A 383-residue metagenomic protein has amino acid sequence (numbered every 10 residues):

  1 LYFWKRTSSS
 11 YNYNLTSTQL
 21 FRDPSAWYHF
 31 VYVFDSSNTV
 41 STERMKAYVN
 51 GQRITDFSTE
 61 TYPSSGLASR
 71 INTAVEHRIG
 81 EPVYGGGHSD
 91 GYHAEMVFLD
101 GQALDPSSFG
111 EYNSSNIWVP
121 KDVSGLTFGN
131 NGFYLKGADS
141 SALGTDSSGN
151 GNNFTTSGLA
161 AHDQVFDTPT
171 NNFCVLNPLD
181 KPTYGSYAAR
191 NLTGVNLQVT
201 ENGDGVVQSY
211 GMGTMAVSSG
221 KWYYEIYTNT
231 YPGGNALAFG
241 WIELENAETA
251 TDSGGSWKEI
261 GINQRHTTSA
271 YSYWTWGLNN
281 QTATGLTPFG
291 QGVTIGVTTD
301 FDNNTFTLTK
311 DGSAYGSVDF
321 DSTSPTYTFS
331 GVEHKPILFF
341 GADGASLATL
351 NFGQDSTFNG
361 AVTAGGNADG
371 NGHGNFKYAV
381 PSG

Functional and structural regions predicted by a protein language model:
L1-G66, T284-G285, F289-Q291, I295-S317: Extracellular glycan-interaction surfaces
L1-L20, H77, G255-T282: Trp/Tyr-centric glycan-recognition "aromatic platform" motifs on solvent-exposed beta-strand/loop surfaces
T7-S10, D35-V40, Q52-I54, V83-Y84 (+7 more regions): Acidic glycine-/aspartate-rich tracts in secreted/extracellular proteins
T7-T18, A188-V217, N279-T284: Secreted extracellular polysaccharide-interacting domains
F30-Y32, I79, H93-F98, L135-K136 (+4 more regions): Short hydrophobic/aromatic patches on beta-strands that form ligand-binding or substrate-lining surfaces
T39-S41, T55-T61, Y92-N171, T307 (+2 more regions): Extended recognition patches within non-cytosolic domains
A68-H93: Extracellular glycan-interaction patches encoded by glycine-rich segments
G203-A270: Secretory/extracellular carbohydrate-interaction modules and structurally similar beta-sandwich "look-alikes"
